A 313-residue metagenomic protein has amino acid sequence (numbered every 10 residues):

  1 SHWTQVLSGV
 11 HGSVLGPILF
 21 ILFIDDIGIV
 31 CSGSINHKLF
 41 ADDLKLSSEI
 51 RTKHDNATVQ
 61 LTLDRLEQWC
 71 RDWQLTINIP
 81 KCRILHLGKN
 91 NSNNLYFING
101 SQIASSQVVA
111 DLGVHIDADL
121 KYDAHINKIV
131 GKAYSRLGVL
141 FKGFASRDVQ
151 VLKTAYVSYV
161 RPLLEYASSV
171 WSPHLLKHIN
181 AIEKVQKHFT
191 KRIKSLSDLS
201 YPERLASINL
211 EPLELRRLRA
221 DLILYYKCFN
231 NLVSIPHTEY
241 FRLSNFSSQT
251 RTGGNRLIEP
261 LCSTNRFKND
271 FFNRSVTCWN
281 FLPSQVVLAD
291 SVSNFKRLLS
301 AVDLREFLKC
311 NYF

Functional and structural regions predicted by a protein language model:
S1-L19, S47-T52, S105, A118-D119 (+3 more regions): Short, conserved non-catalytic motifs in the polymerase core
G12, F40-D42, C70, D111-D119 (+7 more regions): Short, conserved catalytic/metal-binding micro-motifs enriched in Asp/Glu and His
P17-S47: Active-site palm subdomain of RNA-directed nucleic acid polymerases
L44-Q68: Catalytic palm subdomain of template-directed nucleic-acid polymerases, centered on the conserved carboxylate motif
L61, T76-V109: Short, conserved micro-motifs composed of acidic
E67, R71-I79, R83-L85, A110 (+1 more regions): Short, charged alpha-helical motifs in flexible N/C-terminal segments and linkers
S101-V170: Basic, alpha-helical interaction scaffolds
S234-R274: Amphipathic alpha-helical
